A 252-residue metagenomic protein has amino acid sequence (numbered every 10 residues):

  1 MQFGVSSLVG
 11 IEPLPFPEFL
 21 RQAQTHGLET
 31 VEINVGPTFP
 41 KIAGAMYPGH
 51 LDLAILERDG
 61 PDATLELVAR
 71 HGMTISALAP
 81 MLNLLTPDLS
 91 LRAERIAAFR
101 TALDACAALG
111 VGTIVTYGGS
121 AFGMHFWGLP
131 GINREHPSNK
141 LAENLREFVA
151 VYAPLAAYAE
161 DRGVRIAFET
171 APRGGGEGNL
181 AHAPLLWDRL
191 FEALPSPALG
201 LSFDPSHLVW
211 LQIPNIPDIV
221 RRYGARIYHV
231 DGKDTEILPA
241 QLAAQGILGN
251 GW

Functional and structural regions predicted by a protein language model:
M1-T30, P37-F39, A69, L89 (+7 more regions): Histidine-acidic metal/acid-base catalytic patches
Q2, A45-G49, L129-N139, Q245-W252: Short glycine/proline- and charge-enriched loop/turn segments that cap or connect secondary-structure elements
G4, M81-L84: Short aromatic/hydrophobic contact patches that present stacked aromatics for nucleic-acid/ligand binding
V9-G10, A54-I55, A93, L145-R146: Residue-level marker of alpha-helix boundaries and capping positions
E32, A77-A79, V115, A167 (+1 more regions): Conserved beta-strand positions in the central sheet of alpha/beta enzyme cores
E32-A63, F122-H125: Glycine-rich, proline-tolerant flexible connector loops at the mouths of alpha/beta enzymes
P61-T74, L84-L201, W210: Active-site acidic/histidine proton-transfer and metal-coordination neighborhood in alpha/beta enzyme cores
A79-L82, F203: Membrane-embedded alpha-helical transmembrane segments of multi-pass integral membrane proteins
